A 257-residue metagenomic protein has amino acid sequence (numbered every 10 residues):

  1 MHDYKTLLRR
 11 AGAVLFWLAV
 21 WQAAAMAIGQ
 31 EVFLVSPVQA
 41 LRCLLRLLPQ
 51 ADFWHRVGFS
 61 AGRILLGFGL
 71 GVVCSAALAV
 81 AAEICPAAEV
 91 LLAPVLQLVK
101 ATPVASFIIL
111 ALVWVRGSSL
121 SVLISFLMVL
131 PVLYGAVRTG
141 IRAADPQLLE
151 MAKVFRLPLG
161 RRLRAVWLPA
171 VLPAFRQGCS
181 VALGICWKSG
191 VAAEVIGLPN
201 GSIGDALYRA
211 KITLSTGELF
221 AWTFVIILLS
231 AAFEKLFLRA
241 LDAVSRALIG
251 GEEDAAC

Functional and structural regions predicted by a protein language model:
K5-I28: N-terminal signal-anchor transmembrane alpha helix
A27-G69: Periplasmic/extracellular loop-to-transmembrane helix junction in inner-membrane transport proteins
L66-L96, I109: Transmembrane-helix boundary motif in ABC transporter permease subunits
P86, Q177, A221-C257: C-terminal transmembrane helix and the adjacent membrane-cytosol boundary/short C-terminal tail of inner/organellar
Q97-V132, T139: Generic hydrophobic transmembrane alpha-helix motif, especially the helices
L123, L127, L159-A193, A221: Transmembrane alpha-helices
A136-F175, L207: Short cytoplasmic-facing helical segments at TM-TM junctions of multi-pass membrane proteins
G178-L228: Non-cytoplasmic
